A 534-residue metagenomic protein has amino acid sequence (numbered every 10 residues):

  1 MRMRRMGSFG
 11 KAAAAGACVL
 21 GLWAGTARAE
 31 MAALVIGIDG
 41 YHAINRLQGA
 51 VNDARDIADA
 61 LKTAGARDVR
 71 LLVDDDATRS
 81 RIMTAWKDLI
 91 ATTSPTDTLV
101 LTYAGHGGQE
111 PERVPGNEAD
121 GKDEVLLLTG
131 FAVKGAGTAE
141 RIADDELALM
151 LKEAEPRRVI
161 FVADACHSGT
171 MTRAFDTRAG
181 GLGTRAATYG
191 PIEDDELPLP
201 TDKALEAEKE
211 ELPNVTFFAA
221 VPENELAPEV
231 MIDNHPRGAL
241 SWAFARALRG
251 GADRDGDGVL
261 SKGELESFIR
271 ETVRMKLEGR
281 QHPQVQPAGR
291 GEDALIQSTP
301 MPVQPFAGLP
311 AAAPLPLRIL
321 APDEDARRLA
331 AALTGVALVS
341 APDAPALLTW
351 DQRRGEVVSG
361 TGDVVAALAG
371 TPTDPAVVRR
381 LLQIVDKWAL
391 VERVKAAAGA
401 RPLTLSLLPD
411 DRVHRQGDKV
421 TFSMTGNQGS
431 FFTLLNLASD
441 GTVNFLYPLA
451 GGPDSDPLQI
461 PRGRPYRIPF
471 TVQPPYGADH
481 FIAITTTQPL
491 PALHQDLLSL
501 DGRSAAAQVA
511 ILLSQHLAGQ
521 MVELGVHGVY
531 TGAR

Functional and structural regions predicted by a protein language model:
R2-R4, A12, V19, G25-G335 (+4 more regions): Cysteine endopeptidase catalytic domains of the caspase/legumain-like
M3-M6, N427: Intrinsically disordered, low-complexity segments used as extracellular stalks/linkers and nuclear/regulatory IDRs
A13, V125-T129, V133, N427-S439: Short, solvent-exposed linear motifs at loop/edge-of-secondary-structure regions
M171, A313-R534: Secretory-pathway glycoprotein ectodomains that are cysteine- and/or Ser/Thr/Pro-rich
